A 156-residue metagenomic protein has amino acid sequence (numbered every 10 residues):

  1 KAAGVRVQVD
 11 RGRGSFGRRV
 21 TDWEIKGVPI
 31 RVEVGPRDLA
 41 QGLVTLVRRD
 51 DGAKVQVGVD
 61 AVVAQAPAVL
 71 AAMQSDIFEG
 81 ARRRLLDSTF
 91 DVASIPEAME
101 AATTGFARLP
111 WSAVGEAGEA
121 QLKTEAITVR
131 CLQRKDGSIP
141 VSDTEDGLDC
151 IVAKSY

Functional and structural regions predicted by a protein language model:
K1-Y156: NTP/phosphate- and nucleic-acid-binding module
